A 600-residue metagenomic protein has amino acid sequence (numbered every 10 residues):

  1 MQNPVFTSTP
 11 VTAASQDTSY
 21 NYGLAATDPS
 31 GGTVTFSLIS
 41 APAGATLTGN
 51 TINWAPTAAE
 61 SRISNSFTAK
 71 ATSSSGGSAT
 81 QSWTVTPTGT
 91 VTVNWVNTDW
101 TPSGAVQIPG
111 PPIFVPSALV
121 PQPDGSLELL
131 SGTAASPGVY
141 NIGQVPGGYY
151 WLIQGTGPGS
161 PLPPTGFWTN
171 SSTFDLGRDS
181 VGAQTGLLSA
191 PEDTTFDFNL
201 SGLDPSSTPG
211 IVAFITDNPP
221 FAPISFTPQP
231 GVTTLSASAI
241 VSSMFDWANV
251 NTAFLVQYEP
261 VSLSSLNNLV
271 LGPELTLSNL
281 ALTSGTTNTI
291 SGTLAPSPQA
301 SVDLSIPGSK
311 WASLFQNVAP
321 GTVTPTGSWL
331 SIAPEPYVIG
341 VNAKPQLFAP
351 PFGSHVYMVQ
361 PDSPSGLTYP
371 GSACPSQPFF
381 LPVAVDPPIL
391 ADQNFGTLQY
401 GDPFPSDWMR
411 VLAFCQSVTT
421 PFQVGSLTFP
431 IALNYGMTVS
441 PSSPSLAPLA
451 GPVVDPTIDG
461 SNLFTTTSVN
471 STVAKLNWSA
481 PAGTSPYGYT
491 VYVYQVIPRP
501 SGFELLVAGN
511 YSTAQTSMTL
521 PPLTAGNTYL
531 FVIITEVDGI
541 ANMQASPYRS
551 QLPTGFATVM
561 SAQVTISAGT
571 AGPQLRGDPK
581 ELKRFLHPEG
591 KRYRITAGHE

Functional and structural regions predicted by a protein language model:
F6-N53, Q81-P87: Surface-exposed or secretory-pathway low-complexity segments enriched in glycine-proline and Ser/Thr/acidic residues
A25-S30, S73, A480-S485: Extracellular acidic, Ser/Thr/Pro-rich low-complexity tracts
T51-R62: Extracellular/luminal low-complexity segments enriched in Ser/Thr/Pro
W54, S468-S485: Conserved aromatic anchor
G77-G89, A562-V564: C-terminal edge beta-strand
T92-P403, F422-S426, I431-M437: Preference for solvent-exposed, low-hydrophobicity sequence contexts
L523-N542: Beta-strand-rich modules
G539-P573: Extracellular fibronectin type III
